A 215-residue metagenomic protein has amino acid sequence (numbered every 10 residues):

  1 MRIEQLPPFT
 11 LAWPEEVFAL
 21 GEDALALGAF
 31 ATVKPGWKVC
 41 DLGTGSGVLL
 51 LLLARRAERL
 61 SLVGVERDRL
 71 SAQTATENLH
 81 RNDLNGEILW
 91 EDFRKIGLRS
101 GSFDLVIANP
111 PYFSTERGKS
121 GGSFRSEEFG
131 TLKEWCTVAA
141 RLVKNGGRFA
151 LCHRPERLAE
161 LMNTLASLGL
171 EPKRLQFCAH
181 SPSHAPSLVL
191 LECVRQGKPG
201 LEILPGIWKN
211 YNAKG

Functional and structural regions predicted by a protein language model:
M1-V33: Class I SAM-dependent transferase core
T10, S61, E87, E171-R174: Conserved beta-strand segments of alpha/beta enzyme cores
A12, E16, T131-E192: Conserved Class I SAM-dependent methyltransferase catalytic core
D23-K119: Conserved SAM/SAH cofactor-binding pocket of Class I
A24, S46, L50, F124 (+3 more regions): A general structural signal for well-ordered alpha-helical segments in protein cores
G28, G122-S126, S167-L168: Glycine-rich, phosphate-binding/catalytic loops in enzymes
P110-E134: Mobile active-site "lid"/loop adjacent to the S-adenosyl-L-methionine
H180-G215: SAM/dcSAM-binding transferase cores
